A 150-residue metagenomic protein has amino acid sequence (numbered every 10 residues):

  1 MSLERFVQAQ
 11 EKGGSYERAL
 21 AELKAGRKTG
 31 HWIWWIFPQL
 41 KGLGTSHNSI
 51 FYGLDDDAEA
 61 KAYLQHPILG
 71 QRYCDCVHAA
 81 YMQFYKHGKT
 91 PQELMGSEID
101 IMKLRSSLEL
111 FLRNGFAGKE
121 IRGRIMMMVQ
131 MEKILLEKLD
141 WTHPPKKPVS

Functional and structural regions predicted by a protein language model:
M1-G14, W141: Extreme N-terminal tail/first-helix region
A9-R27: An N-terminal domain-cap segment
S15-Y16, D56, L104: N-terminal alpha-helical segment
E22-L54: Hydrophobic/aromatic-rich, well-ordered segments within soluble, folded domains that form packed cores
K24, K28, K61, G96: Conserved aromatic-histidine-acidic binding/catalytic patches
G44-H47, Y52-Q71: Chitinase-like catalytic core of GlcNAc-active glycosidases
A62-L112: Mid-chain, well-packed structural core segment of small domains
N114-S150: Charged phosphate-binding loop/patch that engages nucleotide di/tri-phosphates or the phosphate backbone of nucleic
